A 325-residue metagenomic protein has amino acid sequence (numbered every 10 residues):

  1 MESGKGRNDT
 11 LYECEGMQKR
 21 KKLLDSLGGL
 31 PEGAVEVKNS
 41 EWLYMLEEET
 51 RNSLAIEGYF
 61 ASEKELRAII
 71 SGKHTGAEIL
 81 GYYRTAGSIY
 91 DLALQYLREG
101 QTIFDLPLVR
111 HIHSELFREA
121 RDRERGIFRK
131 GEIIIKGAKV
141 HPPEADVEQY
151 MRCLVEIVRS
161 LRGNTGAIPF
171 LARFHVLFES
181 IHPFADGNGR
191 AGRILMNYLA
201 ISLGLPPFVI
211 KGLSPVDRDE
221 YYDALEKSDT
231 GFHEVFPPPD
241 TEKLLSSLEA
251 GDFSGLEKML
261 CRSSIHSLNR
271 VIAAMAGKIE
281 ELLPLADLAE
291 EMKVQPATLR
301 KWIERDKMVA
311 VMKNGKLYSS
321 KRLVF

Functional and structural regions predicted by a protein language model:
M1-A185, R190-F325: FIC/Doc superfamily catalytic core
